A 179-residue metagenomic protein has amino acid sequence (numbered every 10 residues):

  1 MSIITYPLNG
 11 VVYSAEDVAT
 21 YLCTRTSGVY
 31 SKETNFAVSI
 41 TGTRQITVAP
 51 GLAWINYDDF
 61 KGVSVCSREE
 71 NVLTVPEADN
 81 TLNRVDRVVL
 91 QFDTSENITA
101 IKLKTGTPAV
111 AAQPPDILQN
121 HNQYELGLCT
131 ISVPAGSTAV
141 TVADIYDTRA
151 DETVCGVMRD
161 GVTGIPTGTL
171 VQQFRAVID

Functional and structural regions predicted by a protein language model:
M1-T43: N-terminal alpha-helical "arm" segments
I3-V12, V18, G51-D179: Beta-strand-rich solenoidal segments
R44-P50: Short Lys/Arg-enriched alpha/beta "domain-start" segment
